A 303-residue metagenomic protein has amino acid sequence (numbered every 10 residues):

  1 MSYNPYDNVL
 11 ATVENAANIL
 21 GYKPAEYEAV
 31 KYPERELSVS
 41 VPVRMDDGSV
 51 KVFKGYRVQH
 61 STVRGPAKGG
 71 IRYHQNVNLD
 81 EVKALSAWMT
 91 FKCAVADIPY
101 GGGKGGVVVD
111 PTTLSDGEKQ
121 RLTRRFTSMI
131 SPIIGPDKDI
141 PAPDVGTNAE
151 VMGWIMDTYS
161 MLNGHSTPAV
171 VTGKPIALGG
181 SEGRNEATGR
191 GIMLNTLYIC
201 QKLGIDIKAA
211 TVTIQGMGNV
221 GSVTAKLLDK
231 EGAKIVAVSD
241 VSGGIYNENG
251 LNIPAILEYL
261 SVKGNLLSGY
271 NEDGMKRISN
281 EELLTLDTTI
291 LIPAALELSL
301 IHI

Functional and structural regions predicted by a protein language model:
Y3-S40: Short, Gly/Pro- and small/polar-rich lid/capping loops
V39-D46, V52-P111: Glycine-rich, N-terminal phosphate-binding loop and its surrounding beta-alpha-beta segment
P66-A67, A169-G180, V262-N271, S279 (+1 more regions): Gly-rich Lys/Arg/Thr-decorated short loops/hinges at beta-loop-alpha junctions or inter-strand turns that position
H74, A94-K208: Glycine/serine-rich phosphate-binding loop and adjoining beta1-alpha1 elements at the start of nucleotide-handling
G183-E186, R190-N280: Glycine-rich phosphate/diphosphate-binding loop of Rossmann-like nucleotide-binding domains
A295-L296: Short glycine-/small-residue-rich Rossmann-like dinucleotide-binding loops
I301-I303: Conserved small/polar residues in nucleotide/adenosyl-binding loops
